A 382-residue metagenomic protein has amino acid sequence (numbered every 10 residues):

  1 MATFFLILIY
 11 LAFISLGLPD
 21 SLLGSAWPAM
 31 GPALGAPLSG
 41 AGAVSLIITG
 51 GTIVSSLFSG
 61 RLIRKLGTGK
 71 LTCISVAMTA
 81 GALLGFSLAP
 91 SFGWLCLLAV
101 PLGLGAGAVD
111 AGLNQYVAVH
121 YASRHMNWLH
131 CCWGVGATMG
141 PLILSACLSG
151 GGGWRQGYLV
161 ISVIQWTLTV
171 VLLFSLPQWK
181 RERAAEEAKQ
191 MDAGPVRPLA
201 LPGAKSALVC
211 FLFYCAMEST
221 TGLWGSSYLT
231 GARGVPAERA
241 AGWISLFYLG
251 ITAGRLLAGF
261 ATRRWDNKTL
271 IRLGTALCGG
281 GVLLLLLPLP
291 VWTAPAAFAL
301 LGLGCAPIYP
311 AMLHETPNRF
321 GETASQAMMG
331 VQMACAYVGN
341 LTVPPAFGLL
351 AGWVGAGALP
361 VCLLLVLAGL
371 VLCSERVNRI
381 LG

Functional and structural regions predicted by a protein language model:
L23-G24, P202-S245, L249-T252: Extracytoplasmic gate region of multi-pass secondary transporters
G35, G67, L88-P90, G234 (+2 more regions): Helix-breaking motifs and short loop linkers at transmembrane-helix boundaries and internal kinks in secondary membrane
V54-F92: Conserved MFS/SLC helix-loop-helix module at the cytosolic interface between two early adjacent transmembrane helices
S55-T68, G254-D266, A351-G352: Helix-to-loop junctions at the C-terminal end of transmembrane segments in multipass secondary transporters
K70-L84, T269-L284: Structural signature of the two symmetry-related core transmembrane helices
L98-C132: Cytoplasmic helix-loop-helix junction between adjacent transmembrane helices in 12-TM secondary transporters
L129-K180: Helix-loop-helix hairpin linking two adjacent transmembrane segments in secondary transporters
F320-A356: A late C-terminal transmembrane helix in Major Facilitator Superfamily
